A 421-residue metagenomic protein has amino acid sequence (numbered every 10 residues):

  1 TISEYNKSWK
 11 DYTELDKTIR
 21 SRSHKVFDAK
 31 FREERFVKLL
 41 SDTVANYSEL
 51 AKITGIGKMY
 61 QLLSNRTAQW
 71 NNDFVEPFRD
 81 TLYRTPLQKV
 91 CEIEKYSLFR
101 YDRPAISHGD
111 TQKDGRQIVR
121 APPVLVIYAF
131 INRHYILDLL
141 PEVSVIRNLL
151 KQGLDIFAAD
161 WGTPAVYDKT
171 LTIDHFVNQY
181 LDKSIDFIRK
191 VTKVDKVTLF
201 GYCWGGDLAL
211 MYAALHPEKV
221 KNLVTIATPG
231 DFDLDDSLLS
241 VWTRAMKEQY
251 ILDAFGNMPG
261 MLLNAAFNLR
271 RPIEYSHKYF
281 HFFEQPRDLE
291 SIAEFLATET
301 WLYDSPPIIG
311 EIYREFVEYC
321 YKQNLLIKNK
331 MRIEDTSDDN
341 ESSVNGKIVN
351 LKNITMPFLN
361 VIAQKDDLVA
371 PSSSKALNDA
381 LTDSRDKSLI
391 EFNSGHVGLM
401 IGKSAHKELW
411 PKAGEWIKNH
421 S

Functional and structural regions predicted by a protein language model:
T1-G55, K190, V194, F200 (+1 more regions): Alpha/beta-hydrolase-fold enzymes
F31-K113: Low-complexity, highly charged intrinsically disordered N-terminal segments that act as targeting/localization
T85-A165: Short, surface-exposed "cap/lid" segments of acyl-processing enzymes
T170-V191: Alpha/beta-hydrolase active-site loop
V317, S374, D379-V397: Catalytic histidine neighborhood in serine/cysteine hydrolases with alpha/beta-hydrolase-type architecture
I354, N360-I362, D366: Short beta-strand/loop motif that positions the catalytic acidic residue of the alpha/beta-hydrolase fold
D367-S373: Conserved alpha/beta-hydrolase "acid-adjacent" motif
L368, N393-E408: Catalytic histidine-centered segment of alpha/beta-hydrolase-like enzymes
